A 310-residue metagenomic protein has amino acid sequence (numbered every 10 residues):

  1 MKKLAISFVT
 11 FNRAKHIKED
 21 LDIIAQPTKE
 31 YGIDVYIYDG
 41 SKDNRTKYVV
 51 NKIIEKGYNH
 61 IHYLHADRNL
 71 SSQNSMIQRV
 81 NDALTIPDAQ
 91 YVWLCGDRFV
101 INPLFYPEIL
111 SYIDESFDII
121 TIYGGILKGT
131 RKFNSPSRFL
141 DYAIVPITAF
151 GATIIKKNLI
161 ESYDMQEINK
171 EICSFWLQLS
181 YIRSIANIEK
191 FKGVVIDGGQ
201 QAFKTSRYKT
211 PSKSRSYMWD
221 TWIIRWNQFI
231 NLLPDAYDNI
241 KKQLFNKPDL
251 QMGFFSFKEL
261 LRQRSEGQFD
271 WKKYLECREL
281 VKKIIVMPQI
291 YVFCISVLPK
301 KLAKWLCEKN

Functional and structural regions predicted by a protein language model:
R13-P27: Short, well-formed alpha-helical segments that are part of the catalytic scaffolds of diverse glycosyltransferases
Y38-V49, R68: A conserved acidic beta->alpha catalytic loop
D67-P87: Glycine-rich, basic loop-to-helix element that forms the pyrophosphate-binding segment of sugar-nucleotide handling
A89-V100: Short beta-strand-to-loop acidic/aromatic patch adjacent to the donor-nucleotide binding site
V100-N134: Conserved donor NDP-sugar-binding/catalytic core segment of glycosyltransferases
I126-K128, G151-A152, V195-I230: Active-site donor/metal-binding and catalytic loop motifs of nucleotide-sugar-dependent glycosylation enzymes
S180-Q201: Catalytic donor-sugar/metal-binding loop of nucleotide-sugar-dependent glycosyltransferases
S212-K242, F257, L261-K283: Catalytic core of nucleotide-sugar-dependent glycosyltransferases
